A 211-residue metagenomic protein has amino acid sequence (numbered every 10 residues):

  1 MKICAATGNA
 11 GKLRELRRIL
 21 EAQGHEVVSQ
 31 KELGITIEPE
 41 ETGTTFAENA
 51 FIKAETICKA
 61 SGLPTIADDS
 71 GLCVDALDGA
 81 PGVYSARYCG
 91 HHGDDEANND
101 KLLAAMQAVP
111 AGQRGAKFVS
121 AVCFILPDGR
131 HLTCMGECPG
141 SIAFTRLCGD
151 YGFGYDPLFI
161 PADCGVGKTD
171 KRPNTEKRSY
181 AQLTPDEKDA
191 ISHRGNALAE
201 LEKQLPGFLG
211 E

Functional and structural regions predicted by a protein language model:
K2-C4, A10-E211: Anionic-ligand binding patches
